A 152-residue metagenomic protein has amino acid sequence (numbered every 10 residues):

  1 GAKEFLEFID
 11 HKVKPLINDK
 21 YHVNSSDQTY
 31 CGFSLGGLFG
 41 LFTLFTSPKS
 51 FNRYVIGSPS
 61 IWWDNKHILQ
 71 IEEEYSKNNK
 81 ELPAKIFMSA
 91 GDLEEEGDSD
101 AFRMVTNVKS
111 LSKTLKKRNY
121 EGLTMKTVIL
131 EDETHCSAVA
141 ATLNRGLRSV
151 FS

Functional and structural regions predicted by a protein language model:
G1-S152: Non-catalytic cap/lid and distal C-terminal segments of serine-dependent acyl enzymes
